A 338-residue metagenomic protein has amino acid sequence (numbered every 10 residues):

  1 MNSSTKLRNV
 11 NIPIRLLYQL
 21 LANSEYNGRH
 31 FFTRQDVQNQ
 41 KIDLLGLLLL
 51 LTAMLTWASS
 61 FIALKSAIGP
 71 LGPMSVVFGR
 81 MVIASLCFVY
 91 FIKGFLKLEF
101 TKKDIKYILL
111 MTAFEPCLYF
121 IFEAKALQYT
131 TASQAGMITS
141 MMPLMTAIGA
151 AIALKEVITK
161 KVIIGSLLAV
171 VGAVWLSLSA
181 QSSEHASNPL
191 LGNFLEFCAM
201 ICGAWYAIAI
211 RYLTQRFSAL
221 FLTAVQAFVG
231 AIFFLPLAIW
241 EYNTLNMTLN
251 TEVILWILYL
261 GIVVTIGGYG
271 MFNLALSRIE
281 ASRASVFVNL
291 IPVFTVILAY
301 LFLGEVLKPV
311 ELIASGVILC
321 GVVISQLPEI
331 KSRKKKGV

Functional and structural regions predicted by a protein language model:
N2-S75, H185-Y212, F233, K335-V338: Glycine-/small-residue-enriched transmembrane alpha-helix faces in small-molecule transporters and effluxers
L16, L20-N27, P70-L118, M145 (+5 more regions): Transmembrane alpha-helices of multi-pass small-molecule transport proteins
I42-L47, P70-M74, F78, F100-K106 (+3 more regions): Juxtamembrane helix-entry segments on the extracytoplasmic side of multipass membrane proteins
L48, T52, G79-I83, L110 (+10 more regions): Hydrophobic residues within alpha-helical transmembrane segments of multi-pass solute transporters/permease subunits
L51-A63, F91, L109-Y129, G149 (+6 more regions): Hydrophobic alpha-helical transmembrane segments of multi-pass membrane transport proteins, especially secondary
P70, Y129, K155-V157, R216 (+2 more regions): Helix-loop interface residues and adjacent transmembrane-helix termini in multi-pass membrane transporters, primarily
S75-L86, E115, E123-I163, A199 (+1 more regions): Specific alpha-helical transmembrane segments that line the substrate/conduction pathway and gating interfaces
F88, L109, G149, I158-A180 (+4 more regions): Hydrophobic transmembrane alpha-helices of multi-pass small-molecule transport proteins
